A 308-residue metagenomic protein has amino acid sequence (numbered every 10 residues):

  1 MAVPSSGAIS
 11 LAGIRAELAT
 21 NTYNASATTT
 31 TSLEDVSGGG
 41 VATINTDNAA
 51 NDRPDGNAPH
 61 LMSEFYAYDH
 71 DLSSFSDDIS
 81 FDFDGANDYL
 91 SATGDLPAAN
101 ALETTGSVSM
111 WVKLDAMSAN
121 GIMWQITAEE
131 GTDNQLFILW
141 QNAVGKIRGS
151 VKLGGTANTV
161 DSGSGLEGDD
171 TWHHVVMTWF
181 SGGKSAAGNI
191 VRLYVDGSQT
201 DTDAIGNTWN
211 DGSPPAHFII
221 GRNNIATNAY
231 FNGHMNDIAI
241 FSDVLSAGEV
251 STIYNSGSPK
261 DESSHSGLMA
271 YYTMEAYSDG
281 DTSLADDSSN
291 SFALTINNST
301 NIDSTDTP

Functional and structural regions predicted by a protein language model:
S37-N87, N100, D201-A204, Y254-P308: Extracytoplasmic low-complexity segments
D84-G106, N158-E167, N224-T227, N255-S263: Short surface loop/edge beta-strand patches of beta-sandwich-type extracellular domains that form ligand-contact sites
A86-R148, G183-I190, D243-S251: Extracellular glycan-recognition modules
G106-A116, H174, A229-S256, L268-S278 (+1 more regions): Extracellular, beta-strand-rich glycan-interacting domains
M110, D170-G182, L193, A239: Short tryptophan-centered beta-strand motifs in secreted/extracellular beta-sheet-rich domains of glycan-recognition
G149-H174: Short, aromatic/His-centered strand-loop micro-motif at the edge of beta-sheets
K152, S213-N236, I253-P259: Extracellular glycan-interaction patches encoded by glycine-rich segments
V195-H217: Short, solvent-exposed beta-strand-to-loop segments that form ligand-recognition rims of beta-rich domains
